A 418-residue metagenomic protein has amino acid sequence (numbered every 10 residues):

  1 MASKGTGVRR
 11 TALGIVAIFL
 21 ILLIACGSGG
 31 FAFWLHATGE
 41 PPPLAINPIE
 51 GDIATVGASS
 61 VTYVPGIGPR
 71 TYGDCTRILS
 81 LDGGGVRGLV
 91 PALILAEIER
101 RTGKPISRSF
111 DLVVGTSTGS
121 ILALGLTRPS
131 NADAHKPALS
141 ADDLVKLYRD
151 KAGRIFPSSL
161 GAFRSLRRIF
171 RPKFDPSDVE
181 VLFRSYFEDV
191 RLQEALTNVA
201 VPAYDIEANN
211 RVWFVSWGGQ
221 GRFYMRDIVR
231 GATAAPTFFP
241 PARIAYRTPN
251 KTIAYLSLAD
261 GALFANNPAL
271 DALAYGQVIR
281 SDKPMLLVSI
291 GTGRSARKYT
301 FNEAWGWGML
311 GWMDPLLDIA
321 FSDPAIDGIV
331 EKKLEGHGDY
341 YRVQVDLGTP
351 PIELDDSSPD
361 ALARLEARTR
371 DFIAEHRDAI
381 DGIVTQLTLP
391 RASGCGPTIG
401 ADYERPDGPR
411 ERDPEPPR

Functional and structural regions predicted by a protein language model:
M1-G7: Juxtamembrane low-complexity tails/linkers enriched in Ser/Thr-Pro and polybasic
G7-P41: N-terminal type II signal-anchor transmembrane helix that functions as the membrane-insertion/stop-transfer segment
F19, F33, G73, I244-T248 (+6 more regions): C-terminal helical/tail subdomains of lipid-metabolizing enzymes
W34-D52, S60-Y63, Y72-I78, L89-F183 (+3 more regions): Patatin-like phospholipase
S60-Y72, R101-S107, K136, R184-V199 (+3 more regions): Surface-exposed acidic, glycine-flexible loop patches that form ligand/cofactor-binding and adhesion interfaces
A141, D150, G161-F163, R167-R168 (+3 more regions): Surface cap/lid and interfacial helix-loop subdomains adjacent to catalytic sites that gate substrate access
Q193-V278, M309: Active-site gating loop/helix substructures
